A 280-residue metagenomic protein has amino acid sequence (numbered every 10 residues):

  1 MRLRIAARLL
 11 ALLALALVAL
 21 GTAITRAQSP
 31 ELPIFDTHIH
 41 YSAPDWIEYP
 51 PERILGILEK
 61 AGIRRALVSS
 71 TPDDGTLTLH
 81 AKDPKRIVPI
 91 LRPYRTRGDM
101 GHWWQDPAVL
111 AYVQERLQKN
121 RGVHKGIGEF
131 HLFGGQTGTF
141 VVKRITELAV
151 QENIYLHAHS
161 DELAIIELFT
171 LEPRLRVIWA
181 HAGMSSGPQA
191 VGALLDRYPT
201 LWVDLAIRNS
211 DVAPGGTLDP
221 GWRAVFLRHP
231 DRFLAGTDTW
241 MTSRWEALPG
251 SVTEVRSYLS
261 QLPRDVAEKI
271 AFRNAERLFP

Functional and structural regions predicted by a protein language model:
R2-R4, R8-L12, L20-F35, I47-S69 (+3 more regions): Mid-to-C-terminal alpha-helical segments outside catalytic/metal-binding sites
A23-G134, R144, L148: Mid-domain alpha/beta scaffold segments of enzyme catalytic cores
H38, L58, A149, H181 (+4 more regions): Conserved, mostly hydrophobic/aromatic
S42-P44, D73-T76, T96-G98, F133-Q136 (+4 more regions): Active-site environment of divalent metal-dependent phosphoester hydrolases
P44-P51, S69, D106, L110 (+8 more regions): Solvent-exposed, acidic/flexible segments
P50-I57, G75-L79, V109-R116, V141-I145 (+4 more regions): A general structural detector for well-ordered alpha-helical segments in enzyme core domains, enriched
A81, P89-L91, W104, Q136-A235: Catalytic pocket-lining loop regions of alpha/beta-barrel enzymes, especially the amidohydrolase/enolase/GH5 lineages
R121-H124, P199-W202, N209, G250-R256: Active-site gating loops and adjacent loop-to-helix segments of metal-dependent hydrolytic enzymes
